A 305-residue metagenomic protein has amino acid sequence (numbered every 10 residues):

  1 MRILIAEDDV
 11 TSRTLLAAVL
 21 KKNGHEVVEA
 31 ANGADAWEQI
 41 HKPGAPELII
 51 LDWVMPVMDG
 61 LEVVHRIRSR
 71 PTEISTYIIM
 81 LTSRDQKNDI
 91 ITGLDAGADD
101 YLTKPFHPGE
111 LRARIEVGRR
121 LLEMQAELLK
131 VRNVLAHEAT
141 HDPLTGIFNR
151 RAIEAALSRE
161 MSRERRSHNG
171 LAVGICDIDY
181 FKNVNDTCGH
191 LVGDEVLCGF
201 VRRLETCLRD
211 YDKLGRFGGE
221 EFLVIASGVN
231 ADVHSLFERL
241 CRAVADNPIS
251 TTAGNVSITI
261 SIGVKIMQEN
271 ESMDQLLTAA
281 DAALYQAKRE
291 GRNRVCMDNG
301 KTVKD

Functional and structural regions predicted by a protein language model:
T14-K22: Charged docking surfaces used in two-component/phosphorelay signaling
T92-G93, Y101, H107-P143, R151-S162 (+2 more regions): Signal-transducing coiled-coil linker helices
A136-A155, C176-H190, C198: Conserved nucleotide-binding and Mg2+-coordinating catalytic segments in signaling enzymes
E154-C188, L204, G215: Active-site-proximal structural segments of metal-dependent nucleotidyl cyclase/transferase enzymes
V192-K213, E221, R239: Active-site-proximal alpha-helical element of nucleotidyl cyclase-like catalytic domains and analogous helices
K213-R216, V256: A short pre-motif secondary-structure segment
I266-D305: Catalytic-core segments of nucleotide cyclases and related cyclic-nucleotide turnover enzymes
